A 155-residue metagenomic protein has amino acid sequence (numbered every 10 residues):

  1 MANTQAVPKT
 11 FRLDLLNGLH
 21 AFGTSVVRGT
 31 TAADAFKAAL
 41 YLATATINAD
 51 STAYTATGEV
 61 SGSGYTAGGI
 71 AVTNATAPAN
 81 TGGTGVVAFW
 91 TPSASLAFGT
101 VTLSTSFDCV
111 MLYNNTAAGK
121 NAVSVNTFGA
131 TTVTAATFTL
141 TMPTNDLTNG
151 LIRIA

Functional and structural regions predicted by a protein language model:
M1-D108, N115-A155: Small cysteine-rich, disulfide-bonded extracellular modules of the LU/uPAR three-finger superfamily and closely related
